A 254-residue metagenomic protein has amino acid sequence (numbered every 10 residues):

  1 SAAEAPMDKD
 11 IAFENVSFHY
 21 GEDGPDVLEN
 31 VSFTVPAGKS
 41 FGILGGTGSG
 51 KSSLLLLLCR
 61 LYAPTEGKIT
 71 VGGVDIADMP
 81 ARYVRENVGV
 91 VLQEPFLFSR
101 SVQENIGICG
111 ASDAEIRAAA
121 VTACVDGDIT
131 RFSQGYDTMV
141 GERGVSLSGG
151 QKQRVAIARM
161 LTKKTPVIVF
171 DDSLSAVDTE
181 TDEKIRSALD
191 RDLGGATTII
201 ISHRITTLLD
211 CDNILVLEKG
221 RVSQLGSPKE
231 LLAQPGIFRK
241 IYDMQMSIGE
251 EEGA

Functional and structural regions predicted by a protein language model:
E4-A254: ABC-type nucleotide-binding domain
